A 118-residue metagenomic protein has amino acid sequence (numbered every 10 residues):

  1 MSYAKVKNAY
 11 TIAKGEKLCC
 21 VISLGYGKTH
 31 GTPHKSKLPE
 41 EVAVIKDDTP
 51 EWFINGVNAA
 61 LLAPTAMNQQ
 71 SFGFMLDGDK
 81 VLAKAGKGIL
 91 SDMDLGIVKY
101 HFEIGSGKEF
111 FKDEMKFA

Functional and structural regions predicted by a protein language model:
M1-A118: Acidic, surface-exposed loops and disordered segments
